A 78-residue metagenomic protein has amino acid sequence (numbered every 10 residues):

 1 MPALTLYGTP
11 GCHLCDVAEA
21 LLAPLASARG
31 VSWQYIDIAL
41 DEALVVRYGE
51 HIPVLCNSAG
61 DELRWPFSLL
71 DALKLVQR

Functional and structural regions predicted by a protein language model:
M1-P24: Local sequence-structure signature of Cys/Sec-based thiol-disulfide redox active-site neighborhoods
A26-G30: Short helix-capping segments at alpha-helix termini
V31-E42: Thiol-based oxidoreductase modules, predominantly thioredoxin-like and allied folds used for disulfide exchange
Y48: Surface-exposed interaction regions that form or flank ligand-binding interfaces
P53-E62: A short, hydrophobic beta-strand/beta-hairpin element that forms part of a small beta-sheet core
W65-P66: N-terminal, polar/charged subdomain of small-to-medium soluble alpha/beta proteins
